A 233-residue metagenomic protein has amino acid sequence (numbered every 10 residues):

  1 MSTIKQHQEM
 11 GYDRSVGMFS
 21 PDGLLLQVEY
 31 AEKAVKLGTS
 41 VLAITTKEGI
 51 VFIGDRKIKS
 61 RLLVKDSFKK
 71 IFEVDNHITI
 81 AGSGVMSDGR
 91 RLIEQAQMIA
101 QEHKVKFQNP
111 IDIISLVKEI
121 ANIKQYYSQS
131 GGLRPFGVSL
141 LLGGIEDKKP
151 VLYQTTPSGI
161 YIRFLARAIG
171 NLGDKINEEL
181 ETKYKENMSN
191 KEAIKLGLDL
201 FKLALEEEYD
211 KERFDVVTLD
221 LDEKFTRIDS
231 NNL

Functional and structural regions predicted by a protein language model:
M1-L233: Long, low-complexity N-terminal extensions
